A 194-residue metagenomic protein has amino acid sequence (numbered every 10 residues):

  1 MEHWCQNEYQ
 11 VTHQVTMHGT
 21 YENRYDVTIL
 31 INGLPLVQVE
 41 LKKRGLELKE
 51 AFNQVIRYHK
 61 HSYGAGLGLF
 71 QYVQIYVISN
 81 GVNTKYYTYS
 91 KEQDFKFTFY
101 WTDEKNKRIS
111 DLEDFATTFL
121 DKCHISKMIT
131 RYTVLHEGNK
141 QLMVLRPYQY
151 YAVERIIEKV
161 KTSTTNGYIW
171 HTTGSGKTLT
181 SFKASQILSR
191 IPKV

Functional and structural regions predicted by a protein language model:
M1-V194: ATP-dependent helicase/translocase motor core
